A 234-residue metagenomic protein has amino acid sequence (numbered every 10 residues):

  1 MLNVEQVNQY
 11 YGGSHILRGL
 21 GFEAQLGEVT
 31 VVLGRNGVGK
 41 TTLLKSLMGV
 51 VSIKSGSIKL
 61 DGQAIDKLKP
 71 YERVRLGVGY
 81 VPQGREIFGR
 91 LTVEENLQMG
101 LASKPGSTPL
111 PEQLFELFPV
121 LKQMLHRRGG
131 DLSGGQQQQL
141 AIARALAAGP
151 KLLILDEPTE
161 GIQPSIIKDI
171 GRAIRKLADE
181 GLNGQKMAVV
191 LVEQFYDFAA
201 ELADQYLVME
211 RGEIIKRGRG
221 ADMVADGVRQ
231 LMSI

Functional and structural regions predicted by a protein language model:
L2, L17-G19: Conserved structural motif at the start of ABC-family nucleotide-binding domains
L33-R35: The feature captures the beta-strand-to-loop junction immediately N-terminal to the Walker
M48: Helix-to-loop junction immediately C-terminal to a conserved catalytic motif
S52, A64-G84, S107, P111 (+2 more regions): ABC ATPase NBD coupling module
L91, L132, A145-L146: ABC ATPase signature
R128-L132, Q136: Conserved ABC ATPase signature
A147-K151: A short, proline-enriched helix->beta-strand linker immediately N-terminal to the Walker B motif in ABC-type P-loop
